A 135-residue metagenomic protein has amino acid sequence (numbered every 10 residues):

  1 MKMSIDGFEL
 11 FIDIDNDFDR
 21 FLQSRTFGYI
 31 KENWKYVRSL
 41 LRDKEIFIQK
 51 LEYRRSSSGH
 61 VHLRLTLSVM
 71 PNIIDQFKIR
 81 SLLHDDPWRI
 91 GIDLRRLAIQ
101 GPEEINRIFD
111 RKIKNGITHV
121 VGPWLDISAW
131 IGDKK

Functional and structural regions predicted by a protein language model:
M1-S58, S68-L83, I99-K135: Signature for HUH/AEP ssDNA processing cores
L82-I90, R95: Long, charge-dense
